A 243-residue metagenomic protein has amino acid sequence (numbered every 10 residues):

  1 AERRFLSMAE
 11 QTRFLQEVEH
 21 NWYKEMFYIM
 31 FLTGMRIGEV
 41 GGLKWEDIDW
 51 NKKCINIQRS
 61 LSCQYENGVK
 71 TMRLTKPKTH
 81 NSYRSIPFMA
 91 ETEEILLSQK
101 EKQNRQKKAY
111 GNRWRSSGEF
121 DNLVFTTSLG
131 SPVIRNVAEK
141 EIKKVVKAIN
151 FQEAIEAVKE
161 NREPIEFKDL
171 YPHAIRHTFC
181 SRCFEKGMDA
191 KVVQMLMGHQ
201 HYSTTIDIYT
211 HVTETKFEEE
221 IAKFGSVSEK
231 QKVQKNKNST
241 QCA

Functional and structural regions predicted by a protein language model:
A1-L43, W50-N51, N81-Y83, E91 (+1 more regions): Basic, Lys/Arg- and aromatic-enriched nucleic-acid-binding interface segment
F5, C54, Y83-P87, I206 (+1 more regions): Well-ordered beta-strand positions in beta-sheet-rich domains
F5, E39-W45, V133, A174 (+1 more regions): Gram-positive cell-envelope targeting signals
R13-N21, T33, I86, K102-S116 (+3 more regions): Short, basic (Lys/Arg/His-rich) helix/loop patches that form interaction surfaces in the mid-to-C-terminal regions
L43-R105, G111-R115, E119-D121: Conserved tyrosine-mediated DNA breakage-rejoining catalytic core shared by Y-recombinases
D47-C54, D169, M188-I208, N236: Short, polar N-cap/turn motifs at the start of nucleic acid-interacting alpha helices
K52, C63-Y65, T71-Y83, A90-T92 (+3 more regions): C-terminal secondary-structure termini that scaffold catalytic or DNA-interacting sites
L61, M197-A222: Catalytic-site neighborhood detector that most strongly recognizes the C-terminal catalytic loop/helix of tyrosine
